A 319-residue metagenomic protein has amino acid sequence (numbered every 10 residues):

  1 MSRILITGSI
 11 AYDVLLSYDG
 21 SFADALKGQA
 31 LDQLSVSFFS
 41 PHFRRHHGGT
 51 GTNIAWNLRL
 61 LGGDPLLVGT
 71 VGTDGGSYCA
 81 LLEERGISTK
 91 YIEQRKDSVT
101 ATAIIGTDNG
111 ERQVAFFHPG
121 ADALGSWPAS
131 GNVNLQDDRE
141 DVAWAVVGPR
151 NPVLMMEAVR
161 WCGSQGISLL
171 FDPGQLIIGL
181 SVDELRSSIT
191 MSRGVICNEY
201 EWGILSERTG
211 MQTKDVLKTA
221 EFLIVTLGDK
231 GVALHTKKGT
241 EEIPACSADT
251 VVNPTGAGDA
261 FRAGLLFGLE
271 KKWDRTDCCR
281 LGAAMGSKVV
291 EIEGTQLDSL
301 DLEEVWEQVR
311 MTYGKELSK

Functional and structural regions predicted by a protein language model:
M1-G20, F43, A80-S98, I105-E242 (+2 more regions): Ribokinase/PfkB-type carbohydrate-kinase core domain
M1-L66, S77, K319: Glycine-rich phosphate/adenosyl-contacting loop at the front of the ribokinase-like
S37-H46, P244-G256: Short pre-catalytic strand/loop immediately N-terminal to key active-site residues, enriched for Gly-Thr
G48, L61, S98-T100, G228: Short, basic and Ser/Thr-rich N-terminal targeting/leader segments
R59, G163, E270: Gly/Ala-rich phosphate-binding loop of Rossmann-like dinucleotide-binding domains, activating on the conserved
K218-F222, L227-D229, C246-K319: Conserved post-catalytic alpha-helical subdomain immediately downstream of the catalytic base and nucleotide-binding
